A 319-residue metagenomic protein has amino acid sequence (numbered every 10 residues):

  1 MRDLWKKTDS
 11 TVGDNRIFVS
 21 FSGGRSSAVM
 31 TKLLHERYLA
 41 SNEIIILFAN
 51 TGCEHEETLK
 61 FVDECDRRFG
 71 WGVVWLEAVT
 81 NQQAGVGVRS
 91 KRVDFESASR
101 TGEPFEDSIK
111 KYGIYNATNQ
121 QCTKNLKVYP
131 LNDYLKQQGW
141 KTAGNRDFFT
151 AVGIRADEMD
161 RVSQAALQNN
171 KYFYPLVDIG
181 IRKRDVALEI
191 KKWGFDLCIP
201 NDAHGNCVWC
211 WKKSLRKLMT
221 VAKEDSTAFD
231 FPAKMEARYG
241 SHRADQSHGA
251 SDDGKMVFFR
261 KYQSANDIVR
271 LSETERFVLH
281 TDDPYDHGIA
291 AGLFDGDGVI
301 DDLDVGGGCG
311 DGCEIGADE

Functional and structural regions predicted by a protein language model:
M1-E319: Nucleotide-activated chemistry modules centered on ATP-dependent adenylation/adenylyltransferase
